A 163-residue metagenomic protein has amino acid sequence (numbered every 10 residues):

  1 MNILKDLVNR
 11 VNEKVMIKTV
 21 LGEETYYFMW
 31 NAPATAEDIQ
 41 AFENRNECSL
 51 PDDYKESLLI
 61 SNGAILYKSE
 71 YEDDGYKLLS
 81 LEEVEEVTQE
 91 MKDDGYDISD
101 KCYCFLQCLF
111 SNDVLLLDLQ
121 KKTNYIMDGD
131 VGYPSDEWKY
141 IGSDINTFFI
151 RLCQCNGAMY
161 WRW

Functional and structural regions predicted by a protein language model:
M1-N112, Y160-W161: A surface-exposed partner-binding patch
L21-E23, V131, Q154: Intrinsically disordered, low-complexity regions enriched in Ser/Pro/Gly/Gln/His and often acidic
E72, G132-P134: Short glycine-enriched loop/turn motifs at secondary-structure junctions
V114-D118: Short, surface-exposed beta-strand/loop micro-motifs that present aromatic residues
L119-T123, N146: A short, sequence-level motif marking secondary-structure junctions
T123-G132: Intrinsically disordered, low-complexity regulatory segments enriched in Ser/Thr/Pro and charged residues
P134-N156: A recognition module on extended beta-rich or small alphabeta surfaces enriched in W/G with H and D/E
